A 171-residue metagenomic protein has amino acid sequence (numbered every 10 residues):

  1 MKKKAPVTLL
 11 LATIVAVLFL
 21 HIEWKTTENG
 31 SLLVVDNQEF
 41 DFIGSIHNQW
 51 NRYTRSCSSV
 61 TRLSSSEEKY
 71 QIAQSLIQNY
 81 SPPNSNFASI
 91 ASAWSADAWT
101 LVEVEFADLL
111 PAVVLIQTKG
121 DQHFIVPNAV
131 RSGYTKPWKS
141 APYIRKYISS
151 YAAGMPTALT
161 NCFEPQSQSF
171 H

Functional and structural regions predicted by a protein language model:
M1-K3: Short, Lys/Arg-rich N-terminal segment immediately upstream of the first membrane anchor
A5-E23: Hydrophobic membrane-insertion alpha-helices, especially the h-region of bacterial N-terminal signal peptides
E23-Q49: Ser/Thr/Pro/Gly-rich low-complexity linker/stalk segments immediately outside membranes or between
N51-Y53, S66, Y70, V130-H171: C-terminal partner/receptor-binding element of secreted or periplasmic proteins
Y53-A88: Short, non-transmembrane alpha-helical segments in secretory-pathway proteins
P82-W94, T157-Q166: Short glycine-rich, low-complexity/disordered patches
A88-T118: Exposed beta-strand-loop-beta-strand "reactive/processing" segments of non-cytosolic proteins
I116-R131: Extracytoplasmic
